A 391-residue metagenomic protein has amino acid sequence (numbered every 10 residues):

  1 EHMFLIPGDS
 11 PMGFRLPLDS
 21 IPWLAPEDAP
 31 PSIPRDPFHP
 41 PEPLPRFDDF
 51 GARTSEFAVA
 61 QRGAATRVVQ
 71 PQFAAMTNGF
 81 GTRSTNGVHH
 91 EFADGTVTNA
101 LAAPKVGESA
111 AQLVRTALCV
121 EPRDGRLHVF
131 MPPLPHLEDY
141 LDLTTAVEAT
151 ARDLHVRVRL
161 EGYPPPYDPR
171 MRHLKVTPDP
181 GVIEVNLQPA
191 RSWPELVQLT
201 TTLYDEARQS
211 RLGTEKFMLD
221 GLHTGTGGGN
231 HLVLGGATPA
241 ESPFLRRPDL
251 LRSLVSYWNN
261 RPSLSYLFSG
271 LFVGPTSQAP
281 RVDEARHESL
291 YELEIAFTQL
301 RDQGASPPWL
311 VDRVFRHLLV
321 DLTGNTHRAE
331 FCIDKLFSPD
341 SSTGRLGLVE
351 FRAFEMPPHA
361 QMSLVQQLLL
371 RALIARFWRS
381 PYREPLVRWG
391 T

Functional and structural regions predicted by a protein language model:
E1-G181, Q188-T226, A237-T391: C-terminal accessory/tail domains of diverse enzymes
